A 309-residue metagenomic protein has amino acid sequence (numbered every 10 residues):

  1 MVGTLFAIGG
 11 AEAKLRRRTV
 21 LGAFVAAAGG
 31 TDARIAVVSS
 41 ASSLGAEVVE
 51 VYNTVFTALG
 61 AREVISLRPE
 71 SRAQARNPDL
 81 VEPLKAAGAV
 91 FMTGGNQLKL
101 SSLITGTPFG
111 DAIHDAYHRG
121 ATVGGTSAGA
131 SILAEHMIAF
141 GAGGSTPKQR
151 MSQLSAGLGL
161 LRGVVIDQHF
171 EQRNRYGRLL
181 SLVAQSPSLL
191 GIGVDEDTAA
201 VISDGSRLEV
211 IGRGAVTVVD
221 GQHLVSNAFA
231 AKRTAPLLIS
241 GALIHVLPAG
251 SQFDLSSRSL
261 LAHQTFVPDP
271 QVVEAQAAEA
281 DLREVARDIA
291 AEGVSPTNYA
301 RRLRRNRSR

Functional and structural regions predicted by a protein language model:
M1, D32-A33, R62, A86-G88 (+2 more regions): Loop/turn elements at helix/coil->beta-strand transitions in domains of secreted/extracellular proteins
M1-T31, V37, S43-V51, F56-A58 (+2 more regions): C-terminal and late-domain segments of enzyme folds
A7, I65-L67, F91-M92, V123-T126 (+1 more regions): General beta-strand structural signal in soluble alpha/beta enzymes
V25, N53, L80-V81, G110-Y117 (+1 more regions): Short amphipathic alpha-helical segments and helix-helix/interface helices
A36, S42-A86, M92, K99: Portal/gating segments that form or line small-molecule/metal binding sites
M92-G94, I113-M137: Catalytic nucleophile loop
Q97-T107: Glycine/threonine-rich flexible loop motifs
L98-K99, A130-L133, T217-V218: Short gly/pro/ser/thr-enriched loop/turn and capping motifs at secondary-structure boundaries
